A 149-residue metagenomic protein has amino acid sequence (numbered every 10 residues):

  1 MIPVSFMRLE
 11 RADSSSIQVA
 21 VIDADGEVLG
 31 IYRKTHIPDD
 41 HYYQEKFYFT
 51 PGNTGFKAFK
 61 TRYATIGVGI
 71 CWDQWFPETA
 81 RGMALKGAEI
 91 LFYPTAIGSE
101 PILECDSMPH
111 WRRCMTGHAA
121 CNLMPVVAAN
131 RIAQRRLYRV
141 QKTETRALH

Functional and structural regions predicted by a protein language model:
M1-P3, C71-H149: CN hydrolase (nitrilase-like) catalytic-core segments centered on the catalytic cysteine and neighboring Lys/Glu
M1-V68, A120-H149: Catalytic-core segment of enzymes that process non-peptidic bonds
